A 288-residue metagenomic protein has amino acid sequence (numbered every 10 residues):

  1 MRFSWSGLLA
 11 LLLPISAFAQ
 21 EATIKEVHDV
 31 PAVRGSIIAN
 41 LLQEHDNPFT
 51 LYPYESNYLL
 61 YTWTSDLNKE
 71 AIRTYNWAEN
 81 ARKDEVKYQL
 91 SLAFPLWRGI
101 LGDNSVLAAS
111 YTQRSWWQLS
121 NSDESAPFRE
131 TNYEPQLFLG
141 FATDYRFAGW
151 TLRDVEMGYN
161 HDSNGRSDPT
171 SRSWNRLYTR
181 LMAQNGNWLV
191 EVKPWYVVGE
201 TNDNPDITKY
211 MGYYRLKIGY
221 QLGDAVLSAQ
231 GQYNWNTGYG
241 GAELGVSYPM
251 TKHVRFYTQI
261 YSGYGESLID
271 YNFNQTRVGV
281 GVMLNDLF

Functional and structural regions predicted by a protein language model:
M1-L42, F288: Cleavable N-terminal export/targeting peptides
Q20-I24, S163, V198-E200, S228 (+1 more regions): Intrinsically disordered, low-complexity linker/tail regions enriched in polar/charged residues
A22-R73, R129-T131: A subset of solvent-exposed loop/turn segments in beta-rich extracellular surface proteins, enriched in glycine
S65-Y75, R82, W97-Y220, G231 (+3 more regions): Outer-membrane pore/translocation modules
E85, Q89-S91, E134-Q136, Y178 (+3 more regions): Membrane-embedded beta-strand positions in outer-membrane beta-barrel channels/transporters
L92, T258: Conserved, mostly hydrophobic/aromatic
D224-V254: Glycine/small-residue-rich hydrophobic helix-like segments
N274-F288: Outer-membrane beta-barrel "beta-signal"
